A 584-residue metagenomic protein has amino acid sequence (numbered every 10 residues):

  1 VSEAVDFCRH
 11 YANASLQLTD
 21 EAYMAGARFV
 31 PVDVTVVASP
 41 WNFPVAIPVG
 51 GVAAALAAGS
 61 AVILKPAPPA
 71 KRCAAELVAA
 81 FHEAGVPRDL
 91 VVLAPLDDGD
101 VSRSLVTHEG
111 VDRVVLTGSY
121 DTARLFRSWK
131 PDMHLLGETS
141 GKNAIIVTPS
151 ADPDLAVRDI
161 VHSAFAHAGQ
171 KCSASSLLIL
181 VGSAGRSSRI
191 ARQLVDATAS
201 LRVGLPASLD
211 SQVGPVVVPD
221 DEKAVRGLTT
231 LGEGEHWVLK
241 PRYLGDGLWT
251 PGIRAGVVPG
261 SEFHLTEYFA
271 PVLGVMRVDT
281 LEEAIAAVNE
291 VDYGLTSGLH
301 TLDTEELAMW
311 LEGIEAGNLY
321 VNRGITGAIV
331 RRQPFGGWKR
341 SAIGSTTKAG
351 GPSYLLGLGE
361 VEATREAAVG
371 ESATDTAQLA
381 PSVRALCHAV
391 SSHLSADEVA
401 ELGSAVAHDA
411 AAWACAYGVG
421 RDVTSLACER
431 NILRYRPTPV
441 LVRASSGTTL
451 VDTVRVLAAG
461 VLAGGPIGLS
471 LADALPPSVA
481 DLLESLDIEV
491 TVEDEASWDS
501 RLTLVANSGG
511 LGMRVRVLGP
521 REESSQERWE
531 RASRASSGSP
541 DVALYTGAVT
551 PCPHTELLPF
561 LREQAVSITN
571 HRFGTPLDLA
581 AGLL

Functional and structural regions predicted by a protein language model:
V1-Y23, S60, E83, L90 (+1 more regions): Phosphate-binding active sites in nucleotide-utilizing proteins
C8, T35, A55, G59 (+1 more regions): Conserved hydrophobic/aromatic pocket- or pore-lining residues that grip, position, or stack substrates in active sites
V36, N42, P66, C73 (+10 more regions): Conserved C-terminal structural/oligomerization subdomain of aldehyde/semialdehyde dehydrogenase
G51-A58, L457-L462: Conserved short alpha-helical elements in the N-terminal third of ANL/AMP-binding
L56, A61-I63, I467: A short hydrophobic/small-residue beta-strand
S60, K130-H134, G465, S539: A short helix->loop->beta-strand "cap" motif at the edges of active sites that frequently abuts
L116-S128: Short gly/Ser/Thr-rich phosphate-binding loop of adenylate-forming enzymes
Q170-S173: Extended low-complexity, polyampholyte segments enriched in Ser/Thr/Pro and acidic residues
